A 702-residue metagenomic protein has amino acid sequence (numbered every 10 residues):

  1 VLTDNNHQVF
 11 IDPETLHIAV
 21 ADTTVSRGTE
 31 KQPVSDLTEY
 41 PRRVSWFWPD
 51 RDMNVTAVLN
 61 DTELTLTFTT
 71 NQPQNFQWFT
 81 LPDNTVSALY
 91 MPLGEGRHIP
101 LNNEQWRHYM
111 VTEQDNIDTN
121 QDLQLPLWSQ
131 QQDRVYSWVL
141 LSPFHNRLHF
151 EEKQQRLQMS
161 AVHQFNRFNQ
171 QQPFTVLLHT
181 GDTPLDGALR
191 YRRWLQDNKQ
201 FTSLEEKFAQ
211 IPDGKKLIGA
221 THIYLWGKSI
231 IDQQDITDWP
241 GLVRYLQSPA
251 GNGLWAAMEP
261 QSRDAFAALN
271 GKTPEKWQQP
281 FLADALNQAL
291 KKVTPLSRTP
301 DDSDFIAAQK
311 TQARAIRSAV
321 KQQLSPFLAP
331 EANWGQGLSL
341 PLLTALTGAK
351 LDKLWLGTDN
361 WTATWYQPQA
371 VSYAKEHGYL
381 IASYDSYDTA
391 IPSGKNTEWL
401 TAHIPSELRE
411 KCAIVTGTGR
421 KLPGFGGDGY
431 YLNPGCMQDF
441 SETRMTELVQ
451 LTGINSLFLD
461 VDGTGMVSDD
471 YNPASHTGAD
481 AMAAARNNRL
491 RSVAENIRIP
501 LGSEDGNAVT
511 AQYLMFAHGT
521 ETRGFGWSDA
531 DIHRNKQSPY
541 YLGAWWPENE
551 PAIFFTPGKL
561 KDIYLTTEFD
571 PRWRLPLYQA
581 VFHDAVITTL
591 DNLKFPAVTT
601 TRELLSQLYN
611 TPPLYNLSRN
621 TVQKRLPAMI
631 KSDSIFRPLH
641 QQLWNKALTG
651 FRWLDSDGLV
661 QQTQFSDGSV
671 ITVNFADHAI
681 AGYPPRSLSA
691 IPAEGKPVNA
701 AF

Functional and structural regions predicted by a protein language model:
V1-L354, Y373-I381, D385-Y387, S456 (+4 more regions): Carbohydrate-recognition beta-sandwich/jelly-roll modules in extracellular/periplasmic carbohydrate-active proteins
D4, E14, I18-V20, L157-L177 (+10 more regions): Active-site-proximal substrate-binding groove within the catalytic cores of carbohydrate-active enzymes
L101-W106, I211-G214, T389-N396, T416-G424 (+2 more regions): Low-complexity, flexible helical/coil segments
I230-I231, W361-A363, Y387-A390, G463-G465 (+1 more regions): Solvent-exposed loop/turn segments at secondary-structure junctions within structured extracellular/periplasmic domains
L338, Y366, A485: Conserved alpha-helical elements of sugar-nucleotide-dependent glycosyltransferases
T347, Y373, A402-H403, E407-R409 (+1 more regions): Long, continuous compositionally biased terminal/linker segments
L354-N360: Transmembrane beta-strand segments that form the barrel wall of outer-membrane beta-barrel proteins
Y366-Q369, Y379-M437: Substrate-binding/active-site clefts of carbohydrate-active enzymes
